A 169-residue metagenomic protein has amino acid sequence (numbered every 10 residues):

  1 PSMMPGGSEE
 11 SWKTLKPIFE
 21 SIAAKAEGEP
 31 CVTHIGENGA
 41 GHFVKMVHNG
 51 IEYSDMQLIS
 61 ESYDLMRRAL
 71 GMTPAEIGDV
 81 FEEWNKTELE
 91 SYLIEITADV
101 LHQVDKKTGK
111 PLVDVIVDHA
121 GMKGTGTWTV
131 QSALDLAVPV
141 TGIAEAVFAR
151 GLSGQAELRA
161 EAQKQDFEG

Functional and structural regions predicted by a protein language model:
P1, A24-I51, L70-L89, I94 (+4 more regions): Conserved Rossmann-fold dehydrogenase catalytic segment
P1-F19, K45-Y53: Short beta-strand and adjoining strand-loop segment in the mid-core of the Rossmann-like NAD(P)-dependent dehydrogenase
M46, E61, W128-T129: A general alpha-helix detector
S54-Q57, A120-T127: Short acidic alpha-helix initiation/capping motifs at coil-to-helix transition points, especially at protein N-termini
Q131-L134: Domain-level signal for soluble alpha/beta catalytic cores
V147-R150: Acidic, glycine-rich loop-and-beta core segments that form the ion-binding/anion-interacting portion of active sites
